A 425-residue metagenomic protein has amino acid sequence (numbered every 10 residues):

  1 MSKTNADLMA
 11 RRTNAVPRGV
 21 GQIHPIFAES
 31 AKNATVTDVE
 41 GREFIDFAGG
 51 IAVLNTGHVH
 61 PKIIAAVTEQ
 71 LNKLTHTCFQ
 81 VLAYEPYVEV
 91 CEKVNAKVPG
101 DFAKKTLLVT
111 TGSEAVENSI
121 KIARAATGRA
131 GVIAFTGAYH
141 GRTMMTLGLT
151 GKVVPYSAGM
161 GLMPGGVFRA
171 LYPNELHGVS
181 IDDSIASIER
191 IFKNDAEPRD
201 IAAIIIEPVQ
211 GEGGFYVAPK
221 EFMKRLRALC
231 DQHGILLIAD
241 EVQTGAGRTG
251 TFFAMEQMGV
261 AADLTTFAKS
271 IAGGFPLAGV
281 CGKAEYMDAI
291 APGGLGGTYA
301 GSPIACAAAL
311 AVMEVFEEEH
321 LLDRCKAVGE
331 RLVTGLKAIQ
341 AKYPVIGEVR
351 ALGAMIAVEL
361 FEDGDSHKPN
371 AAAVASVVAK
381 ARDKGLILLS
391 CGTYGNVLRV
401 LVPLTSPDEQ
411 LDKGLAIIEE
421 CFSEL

Functional and structural regions predicted by a protein language model:
M1-L425: Conserved N-terminal phosphate-binding loop of PLP-dependent enzymes in the Aspartate aminotransferase
